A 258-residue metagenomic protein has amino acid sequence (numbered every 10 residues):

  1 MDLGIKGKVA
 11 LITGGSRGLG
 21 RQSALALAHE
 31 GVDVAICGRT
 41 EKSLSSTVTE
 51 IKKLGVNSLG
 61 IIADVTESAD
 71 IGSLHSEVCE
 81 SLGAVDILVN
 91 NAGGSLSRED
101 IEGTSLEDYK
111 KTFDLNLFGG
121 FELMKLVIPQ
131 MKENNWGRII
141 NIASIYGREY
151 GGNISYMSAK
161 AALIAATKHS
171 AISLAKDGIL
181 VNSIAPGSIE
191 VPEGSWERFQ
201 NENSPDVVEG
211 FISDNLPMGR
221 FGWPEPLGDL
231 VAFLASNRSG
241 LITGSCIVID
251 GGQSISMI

Functional and structural regions predicted by a protein language model:
S16-G18: Conserved glycine-rich cofactor-binding loop
I71, E99-I101, D108-F113, V208 (+1 more regions): Substrate-binding pocket helix/loop in short-chain dehydrogenase/reductase
S95-R98, A232, T243-I258: Short C-terminal tail/terminal secondary-structure segment of NAD(P)H-dependent dehydrogenase/reductase domains
E102-F121, W136, I140, L163 (+1 more regions): Catalytic Tyr-X3-Lys loop
P129, I172-S173, G240: Alpha-helical segment proximal to the catalytic Tyr-Lys
I140-A162, T167-K176, S188-I189: Catalytic loop of short-chain dehydrogenase/reductase
A175, L180, I242-G244: Short, small/polar-rich loop/turn modules that mediate ligand/substrate recognition or access, typified
K176, S188-N215, S256-I258: A glycine/serine/threonine-rich, flexible loop-to-helix segment that serves as the NAD(P) cofactor-binding "lid"
